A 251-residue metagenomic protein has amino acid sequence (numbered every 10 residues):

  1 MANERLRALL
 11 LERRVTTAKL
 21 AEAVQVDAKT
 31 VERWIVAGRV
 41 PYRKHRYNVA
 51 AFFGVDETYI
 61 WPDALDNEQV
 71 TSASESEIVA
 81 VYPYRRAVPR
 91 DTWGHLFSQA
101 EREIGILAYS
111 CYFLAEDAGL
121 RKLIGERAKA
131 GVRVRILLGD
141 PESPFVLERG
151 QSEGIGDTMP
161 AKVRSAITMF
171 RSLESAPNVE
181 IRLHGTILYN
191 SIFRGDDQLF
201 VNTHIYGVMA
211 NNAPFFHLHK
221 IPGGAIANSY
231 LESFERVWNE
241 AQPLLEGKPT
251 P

Functional and structural regions predicted by a protein language model:
M1-K19, A23: A short, Lys/Arg-rich alpha-helix, primarily the initiator
A18, K29, T58: Key DNA-contact positions within bacterial/archaeal DNA-binding proteins
Q25-P41, D63: Recognition helix of helix-turn-helix/homeodomain-like DNA-binding domains that insert into the DNA major groove
K44-Y59: DNA major-groove recognition helix of helix-turn-helix/homeodomain DNA-binding modules
Q69-F145, L231-R236, P243: PLD-like (HKD) phosphodiesterase/transphosphatidyltransferase domain
D140, P144-N190: HKD-type phospholipase D/PLD-like phosphodiesterase module
V179-L218: HKD (HxKxxxxD) catalytic microenvironment of the phospholipase D
